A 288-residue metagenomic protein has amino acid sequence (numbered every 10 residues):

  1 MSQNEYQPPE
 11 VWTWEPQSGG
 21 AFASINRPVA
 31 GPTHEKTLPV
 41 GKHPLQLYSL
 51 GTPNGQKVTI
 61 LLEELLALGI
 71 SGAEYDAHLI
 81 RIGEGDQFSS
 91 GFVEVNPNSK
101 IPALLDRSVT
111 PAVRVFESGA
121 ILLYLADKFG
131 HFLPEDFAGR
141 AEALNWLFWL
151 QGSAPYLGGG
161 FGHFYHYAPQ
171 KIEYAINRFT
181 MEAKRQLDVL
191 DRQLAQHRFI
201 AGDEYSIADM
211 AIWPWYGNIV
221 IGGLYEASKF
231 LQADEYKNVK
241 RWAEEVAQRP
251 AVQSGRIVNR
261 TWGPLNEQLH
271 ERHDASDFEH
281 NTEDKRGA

Functional and structural regions predicted by a protein language model:
M1-K184, N281-A288: GST-like domain detector, emphasizing the conserved glutathione-binding G-site in the N-terminal thioredoxin-like
S2-N4, L125, P134, A138 (+1 more regions): GST-like fold's C-terminal all-alpha helical module
A21-S24, N259-A288: Acidic/histidine-enriched, glycine/proline-rich intrinsically disordered or flexible terminal extensions
L61, A126, W215-Y216, R256: Active-site-flanking alpha-helical
R81, I207, N259: Short, solvent-exposed turn/loop segments enriched in Gly/Ser/Thr/Pro and often Arg
E94, Q248, I257: Phosphate-coordinating loops and pocket residues in cytosolic domains that bind phosphorylated ligands
